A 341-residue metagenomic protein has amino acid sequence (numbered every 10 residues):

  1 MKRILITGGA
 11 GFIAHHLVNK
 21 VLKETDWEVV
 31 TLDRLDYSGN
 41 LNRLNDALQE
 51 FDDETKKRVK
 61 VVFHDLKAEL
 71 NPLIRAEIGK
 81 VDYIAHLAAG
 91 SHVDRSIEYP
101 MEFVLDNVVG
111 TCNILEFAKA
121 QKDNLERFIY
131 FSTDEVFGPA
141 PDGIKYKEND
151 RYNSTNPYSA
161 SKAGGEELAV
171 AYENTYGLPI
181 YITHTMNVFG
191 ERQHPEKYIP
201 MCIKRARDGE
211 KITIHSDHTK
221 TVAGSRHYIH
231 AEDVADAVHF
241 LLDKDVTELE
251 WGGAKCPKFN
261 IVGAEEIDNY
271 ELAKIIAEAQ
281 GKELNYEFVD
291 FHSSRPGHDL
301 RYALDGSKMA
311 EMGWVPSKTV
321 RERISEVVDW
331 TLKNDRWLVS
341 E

Functional and structural regions predicted by a protein language model:
M1-V188, E326, N334: N-terminal Rossmann-like NAD(P)+-binding domain of SDR-like oxidoreductases, especially those catalyzing
V21, Y172, M201-A206, A237-L241: A short, amphipathic alpha-helix embedded in the catalytic core of nucleotide-handling enzymes
K57-K60, H64, N113, A206-E341: C-terminal substrate-binding subdomain of Rossmann-fold SDR/epimerase-dehydratase oxidoreductases
P139-P141, E191-Q193, K197, K308: Short beta-loop-alpha junction of Rossmann-like oxidoreductase domains
I144, P195-I203, I276: A glycine/serine/threonine-rich, flexible loop-to-helix segment that serves as the NAD(P) cofactor-binding "lid"
S154-S161, E191, P195-I199, H227-A231: The catalytic Tyr-centered alpha-helix of NAD(P)H-dependent dehydrogenases
G164, L168, Y172, C202 (+2 more regions): Hydrophobic alpha-helix immediately C-terminal to the catalytic Tyr-X-X-X-Lys motif of short-chain
